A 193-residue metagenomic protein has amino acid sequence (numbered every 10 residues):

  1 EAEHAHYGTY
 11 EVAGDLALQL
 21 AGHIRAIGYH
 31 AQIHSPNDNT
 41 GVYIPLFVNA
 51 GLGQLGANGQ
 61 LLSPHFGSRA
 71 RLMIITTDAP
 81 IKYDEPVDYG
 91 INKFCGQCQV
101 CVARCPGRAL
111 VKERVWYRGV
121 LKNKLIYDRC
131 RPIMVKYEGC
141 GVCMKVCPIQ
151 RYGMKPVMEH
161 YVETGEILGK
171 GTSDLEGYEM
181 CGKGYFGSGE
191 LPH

Functional and structural regions predicted by a protein language model:
E1-I167: Catalytic cores of enzyme domains
I149, G153-H193: Iron-sulfur (Fe-S) cluster-binding modules
